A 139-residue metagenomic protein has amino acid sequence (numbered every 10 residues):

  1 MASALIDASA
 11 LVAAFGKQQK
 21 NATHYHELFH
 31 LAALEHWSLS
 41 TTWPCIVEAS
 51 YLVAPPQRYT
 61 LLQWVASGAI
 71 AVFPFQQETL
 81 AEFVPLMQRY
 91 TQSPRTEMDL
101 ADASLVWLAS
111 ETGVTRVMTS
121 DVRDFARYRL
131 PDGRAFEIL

Functional and structural regions predicted by a protein language model:
M1, S110-L139: Acidic, PIN/NYN-like endoribonuclease modules and their adjacent C-terminal/linker elements
M1-L39, L52-Q63, D132: Short, well-structured N-terminal submotif of metal-dependent ribonuclease cores
A8, W43, D99-A103: Conserved glycosyltransferase catalytic-site signature
S9-A10, P44, E78, R123: Alpha-helix/helix-capping structural signal
L34-L39, A69-A71, E111-R116: Short active-site oxyanion
P44, S50, P55-E78: Active-site-proximal, substrate-binding regions of enzyme catalytic domains and RNA-binding/basic surfaces
S67-A69, F75-A81, M87, S93-P94 (+1 more regions): Short acidic, glycine/proline-enriched helix-loop-strand junctions
F73-R116, S120: Active-site neighborhoods of divalent-metal-dependent phosphate/nucleic-acid chemistry enzymes
